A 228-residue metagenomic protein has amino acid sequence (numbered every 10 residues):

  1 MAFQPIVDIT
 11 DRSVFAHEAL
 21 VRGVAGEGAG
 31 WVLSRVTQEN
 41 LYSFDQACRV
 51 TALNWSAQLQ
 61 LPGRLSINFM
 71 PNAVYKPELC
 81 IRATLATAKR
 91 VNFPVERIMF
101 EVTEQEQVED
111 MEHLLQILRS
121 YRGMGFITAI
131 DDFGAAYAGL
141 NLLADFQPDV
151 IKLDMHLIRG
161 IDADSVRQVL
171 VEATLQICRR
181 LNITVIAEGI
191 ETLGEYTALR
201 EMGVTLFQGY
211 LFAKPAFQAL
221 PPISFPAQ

Functional and structural regions predicted by a protein language model:
M1-V91: Bacterial c-di-GMP phosphodiesterase EAL domain
T10-S13, T103-V108, Y137-Q228: EAL-family c-di-GMP phosphodiesterase catalytic domain
V24-Q46, P71-L79, R90-M124, H156-Q176 (+2 more regions): EAL-type cyclic di-GMP phosphodiesterase domain
Q60-L65, F93-I98, M124-I127, D149 (+2 more regions): Short, well-ordered coil/turn segments that N-cap beta-strands
R122-G125, L140-L142: Glycine-rich phosphate/oxyanion-binding loops and their immediately adjacent helices within cytosolic catalytic domains
